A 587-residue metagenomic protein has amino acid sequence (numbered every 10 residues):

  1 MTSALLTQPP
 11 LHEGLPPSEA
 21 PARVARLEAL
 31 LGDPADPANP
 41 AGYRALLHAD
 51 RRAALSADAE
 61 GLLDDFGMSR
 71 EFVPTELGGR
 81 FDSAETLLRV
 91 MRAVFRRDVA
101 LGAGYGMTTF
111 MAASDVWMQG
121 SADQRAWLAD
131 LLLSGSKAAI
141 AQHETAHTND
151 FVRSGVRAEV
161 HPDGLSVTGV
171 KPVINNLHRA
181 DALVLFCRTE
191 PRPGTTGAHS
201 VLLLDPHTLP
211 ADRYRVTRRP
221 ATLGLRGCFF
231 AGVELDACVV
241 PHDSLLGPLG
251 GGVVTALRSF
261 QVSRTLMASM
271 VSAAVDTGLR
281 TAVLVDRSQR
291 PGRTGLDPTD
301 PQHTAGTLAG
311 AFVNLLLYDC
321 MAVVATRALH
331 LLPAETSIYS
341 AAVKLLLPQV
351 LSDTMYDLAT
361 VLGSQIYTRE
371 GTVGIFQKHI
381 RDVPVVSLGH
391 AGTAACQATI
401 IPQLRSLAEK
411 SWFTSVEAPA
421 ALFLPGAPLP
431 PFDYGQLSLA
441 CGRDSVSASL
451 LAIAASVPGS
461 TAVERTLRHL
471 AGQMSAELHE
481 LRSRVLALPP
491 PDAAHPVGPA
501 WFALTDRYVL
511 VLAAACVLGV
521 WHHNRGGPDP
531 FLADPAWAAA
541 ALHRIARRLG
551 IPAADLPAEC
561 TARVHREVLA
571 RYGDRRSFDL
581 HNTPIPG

Functional and structural regions predicted by a protein language model:
M1-M107, W127, L437-P496, T505-Y508 (+4 more regions): Amphipathic, small/basic residue-rich leader segments at the start of a protein or domain
A103-D123, T148, G164, R287: N-terminal glycine-rich flavin-associated loop
S134-H143: A short, Trp-centered hydrophobic/proline-enriched beta-strand micro-motif
V156-A158: A structural signal for short hydrophobic beta-strand segments in well-ordered beta-sheet cores
T168-R215: A short core secondary-structure module
T222-L316, F423-C516: Glycine-rich beta->alpha junctions and the first turn(s) of the following alpha-helix
S272-V275, L279, L308-A322, L347-L358 (+3 more regions): Alpha-helical transition-metal enzyme core signature, strongest for iron centers
A325-A420: Extended amphipathic alpha-helical segments with heptad-repeat/coiled-coil character used for oligomerization, fusion
